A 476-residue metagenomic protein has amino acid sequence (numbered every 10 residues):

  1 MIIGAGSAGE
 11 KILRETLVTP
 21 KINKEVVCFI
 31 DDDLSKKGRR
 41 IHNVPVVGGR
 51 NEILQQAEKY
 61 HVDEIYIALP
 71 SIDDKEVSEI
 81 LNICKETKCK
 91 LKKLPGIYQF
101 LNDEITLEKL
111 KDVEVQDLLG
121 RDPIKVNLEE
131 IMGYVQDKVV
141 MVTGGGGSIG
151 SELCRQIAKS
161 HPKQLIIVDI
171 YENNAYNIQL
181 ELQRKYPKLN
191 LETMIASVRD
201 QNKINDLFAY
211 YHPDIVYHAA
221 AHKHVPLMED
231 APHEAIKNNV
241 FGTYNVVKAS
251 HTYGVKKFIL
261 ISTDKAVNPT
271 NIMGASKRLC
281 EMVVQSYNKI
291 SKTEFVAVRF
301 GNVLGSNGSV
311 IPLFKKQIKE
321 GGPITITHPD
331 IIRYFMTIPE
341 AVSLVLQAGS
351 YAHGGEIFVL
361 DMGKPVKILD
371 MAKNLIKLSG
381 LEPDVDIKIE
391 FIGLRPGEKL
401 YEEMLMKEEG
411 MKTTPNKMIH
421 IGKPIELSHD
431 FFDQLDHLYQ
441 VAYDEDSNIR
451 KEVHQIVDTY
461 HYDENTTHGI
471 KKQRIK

Functional and structural regions predicted by a protein language model:
M1-K93, I97-F100, I170-Q179, R184 (+2 more regions): A solvent-exposed beta-alpha-beta segment
A57, H61-D63, P162-K163, F208-Y217 (+2 more regions): Proline-aspartate-enriched helix->loop->beta-strand connector
S78-L94, Q164-Y171, Y210, D230-K257: NAD(P)-cofactor binding segment of oxidoreductase domains
E79-V139, H251: Flexible, Lys/Arg-rich cytosolic regulatory linkers and terminal tails that connect or flank
N102-D103, H218, H222-E281, S286-N288: Conserved Rossmann-fold NAD(P)-dependent oxidoreductase catalytic core, especially the SDR/UDP-sugar
K125, E130-Y134, M282, S286-N302 (+1 more regions): Strand-loop microenvironment adjacent to phosphate/nucleotide-handling motifs in alpha/beta enzyme folds
V140-A158: N-terminal Rossmann NAD(P)H-binding glycine-rich loop of SDR-like oxidoreductase domains
I195-I215: Conserved Rossmann-fold cofactor-binding substructure of NAD(P)-dependent oxidoreductases
